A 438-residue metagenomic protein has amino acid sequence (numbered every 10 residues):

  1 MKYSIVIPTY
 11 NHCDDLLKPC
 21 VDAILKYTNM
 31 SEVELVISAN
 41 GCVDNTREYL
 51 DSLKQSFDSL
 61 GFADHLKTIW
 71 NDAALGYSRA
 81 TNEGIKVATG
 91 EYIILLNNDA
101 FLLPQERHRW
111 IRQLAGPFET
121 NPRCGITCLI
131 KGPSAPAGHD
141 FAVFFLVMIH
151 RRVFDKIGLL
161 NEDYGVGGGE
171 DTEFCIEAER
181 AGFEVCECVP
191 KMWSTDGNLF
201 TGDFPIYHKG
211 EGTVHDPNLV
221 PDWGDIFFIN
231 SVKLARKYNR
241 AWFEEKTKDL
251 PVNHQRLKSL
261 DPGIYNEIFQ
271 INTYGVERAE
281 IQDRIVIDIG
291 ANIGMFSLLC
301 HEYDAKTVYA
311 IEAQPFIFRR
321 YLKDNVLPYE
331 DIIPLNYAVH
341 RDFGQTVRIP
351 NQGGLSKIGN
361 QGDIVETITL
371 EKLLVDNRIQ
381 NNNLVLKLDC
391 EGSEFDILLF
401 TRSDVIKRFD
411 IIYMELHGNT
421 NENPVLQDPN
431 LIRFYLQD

Functional and structural regions predicted by a protein language model:
D22-E32: Short, acidic, metal-binding catalytic loop of nucleotide-sugar glycosyltransferases
E32-C42, K67-N71: Short beta-strand/loop segment that forms part of the nucleotide-sugar
A39-Y49, R341: A conserved acidic beta->alpha catalytic loop
W70-A88, D140-F141: Glycine-rich, basic loop-to-helix element that forms the pyrophosphate-binding segment of sugar-nucleotide handling
I93: Short aromatic/hydrophobic "clamp" motif used to bind/position activated sugar donors
F101-H139: Conserved donor NDP-sugar-binding/catalytic core segment of glycosyltransferases
V166-T247: C-terminal catalytic/acceptor-binding lobe
W242-D438: Phosphate/nucleotide-binding beta-alpha loop and adjacent structural elements of enzyme active sites
